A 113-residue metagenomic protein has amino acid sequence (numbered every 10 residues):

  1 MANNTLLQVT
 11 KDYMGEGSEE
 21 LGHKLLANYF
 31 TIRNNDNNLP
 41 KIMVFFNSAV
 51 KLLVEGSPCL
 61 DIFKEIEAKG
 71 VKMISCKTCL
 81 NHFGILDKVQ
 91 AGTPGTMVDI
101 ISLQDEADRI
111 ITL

Functional and structural regions predicted by a protein language model:
A2-L6: Extreme N-terminal starter segment of soluble prokaryotic enzymes
Q8-N37: Conserved mixed alpha/beta catalytic, RNA-binding, or beta-rich assembly cores of soluble enzyme, regulatory
G22-L26, S57-D61, A91-G95: Charged helix-capping and loop-helix junction motifs
F30, L60-K64, I101: Short amphipathic alpha-helical segments and helix-helix/interface helices
N35-K51: Short, glycine-/small-residue-enriched flexible loop/hinge segments at domain edges that mediate gating
P40, G70, A107-D108: Short, well-ordered alpha-helix to beta-strand connector turns
C59-F83: A glycine-rich helix N-cap at a beta->alpha junction
F83-L113: C-terminal structural segments of small proteins and small subunits
